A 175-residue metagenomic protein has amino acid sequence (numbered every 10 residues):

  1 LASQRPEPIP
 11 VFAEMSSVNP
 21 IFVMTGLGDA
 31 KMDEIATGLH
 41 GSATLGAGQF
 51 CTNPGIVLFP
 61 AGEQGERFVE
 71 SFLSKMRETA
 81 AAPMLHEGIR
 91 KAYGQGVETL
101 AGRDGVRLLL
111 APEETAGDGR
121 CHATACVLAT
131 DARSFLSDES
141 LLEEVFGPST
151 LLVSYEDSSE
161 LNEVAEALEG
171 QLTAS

Functional and structural regions predicted by a protein language model:
L1-A61, L109-L110: Conserved NAD(P)+-binding/catalytic subdomain of aldehyde/semialdehyde dehydrogenases
F59-L172: NAD(P)-dependent aldehyde/semialdehyde dehydrogenase
